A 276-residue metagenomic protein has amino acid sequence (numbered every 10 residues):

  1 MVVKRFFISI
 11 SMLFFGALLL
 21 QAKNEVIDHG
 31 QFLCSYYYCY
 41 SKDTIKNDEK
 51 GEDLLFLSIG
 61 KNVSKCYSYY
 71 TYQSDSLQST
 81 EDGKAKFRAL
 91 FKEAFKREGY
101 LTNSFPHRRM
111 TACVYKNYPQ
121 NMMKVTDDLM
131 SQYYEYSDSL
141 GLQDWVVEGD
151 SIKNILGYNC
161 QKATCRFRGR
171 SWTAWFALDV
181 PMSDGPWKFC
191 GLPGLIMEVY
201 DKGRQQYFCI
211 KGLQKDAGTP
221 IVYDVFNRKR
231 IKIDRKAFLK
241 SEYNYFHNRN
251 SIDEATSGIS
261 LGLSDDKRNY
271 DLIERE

Functional and structural regions predicted by a protein language model:
M1-H29: Bacterial Sec-dependent N-terminal signal peptides
N24-E276: Extended soluble regions of mature proteins
